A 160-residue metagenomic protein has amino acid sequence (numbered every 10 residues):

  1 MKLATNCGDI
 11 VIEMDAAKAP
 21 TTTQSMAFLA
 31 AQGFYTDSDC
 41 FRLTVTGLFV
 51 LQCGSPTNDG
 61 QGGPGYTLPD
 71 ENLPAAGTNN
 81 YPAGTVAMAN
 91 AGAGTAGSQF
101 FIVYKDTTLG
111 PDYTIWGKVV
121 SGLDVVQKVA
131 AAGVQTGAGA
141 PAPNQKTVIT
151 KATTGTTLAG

Functional and structural regions predicted by a protein language model:
M1-G160: Cyclophilin-like peptidyl-prolyl cis-trans isomerases
